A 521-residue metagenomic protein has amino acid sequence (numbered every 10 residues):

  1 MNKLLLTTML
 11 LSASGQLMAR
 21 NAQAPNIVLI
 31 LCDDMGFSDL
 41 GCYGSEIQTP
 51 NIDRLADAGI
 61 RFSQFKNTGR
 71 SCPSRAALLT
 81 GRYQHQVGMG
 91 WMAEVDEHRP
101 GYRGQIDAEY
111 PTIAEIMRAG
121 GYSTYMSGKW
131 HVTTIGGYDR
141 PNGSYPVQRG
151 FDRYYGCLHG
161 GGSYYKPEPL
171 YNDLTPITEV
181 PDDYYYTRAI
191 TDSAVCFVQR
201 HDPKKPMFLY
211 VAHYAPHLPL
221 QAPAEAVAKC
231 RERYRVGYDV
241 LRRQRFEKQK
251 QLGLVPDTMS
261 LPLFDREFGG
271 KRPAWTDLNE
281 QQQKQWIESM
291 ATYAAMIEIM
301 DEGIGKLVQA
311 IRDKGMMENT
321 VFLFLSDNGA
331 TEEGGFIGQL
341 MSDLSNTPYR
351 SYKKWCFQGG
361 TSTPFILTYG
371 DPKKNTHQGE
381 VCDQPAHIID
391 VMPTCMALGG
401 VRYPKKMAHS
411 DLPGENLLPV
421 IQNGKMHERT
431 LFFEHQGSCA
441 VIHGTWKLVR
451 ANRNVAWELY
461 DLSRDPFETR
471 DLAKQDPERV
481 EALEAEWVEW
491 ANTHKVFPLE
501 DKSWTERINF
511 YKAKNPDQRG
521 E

Functional and structural regions predicted by a protein language model:
N2, M18-W457, L462-A485, E489-N492 (+2 more regions): Formylglycine-dependent sulfatase
L4-A13: Sec-dependent N-terminal signal peptides
